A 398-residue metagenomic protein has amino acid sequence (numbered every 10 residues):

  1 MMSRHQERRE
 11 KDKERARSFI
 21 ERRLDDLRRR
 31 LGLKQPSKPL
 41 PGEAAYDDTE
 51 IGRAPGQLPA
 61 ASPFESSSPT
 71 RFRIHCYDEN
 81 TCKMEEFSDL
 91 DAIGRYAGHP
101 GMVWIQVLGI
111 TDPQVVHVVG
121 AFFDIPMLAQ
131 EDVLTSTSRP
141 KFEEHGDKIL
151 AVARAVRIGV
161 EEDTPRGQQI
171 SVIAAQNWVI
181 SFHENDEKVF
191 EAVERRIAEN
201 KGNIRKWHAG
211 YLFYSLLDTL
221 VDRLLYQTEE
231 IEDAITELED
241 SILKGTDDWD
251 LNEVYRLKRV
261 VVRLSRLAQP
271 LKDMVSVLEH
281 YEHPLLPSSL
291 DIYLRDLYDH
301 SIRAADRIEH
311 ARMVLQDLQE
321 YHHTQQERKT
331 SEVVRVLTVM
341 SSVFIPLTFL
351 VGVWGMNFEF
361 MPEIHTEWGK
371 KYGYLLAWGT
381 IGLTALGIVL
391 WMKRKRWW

Functional and structural regions predicted by a protein language model:
M1-P287, Y293-D296, H300-R303, R307-H310 (+2 more regions): Peripheral, non-transmembrane regulatory/ligand-interaction domains of membrane transport proteins
M2-Q35, D299-W398: Hydrophobic alpha-helical transmembrane segments and their immediately adjacent juxtamembrane loops
E279-D291, L315-Q326: Long amphipathic alpha-helical coiled-coil segments
